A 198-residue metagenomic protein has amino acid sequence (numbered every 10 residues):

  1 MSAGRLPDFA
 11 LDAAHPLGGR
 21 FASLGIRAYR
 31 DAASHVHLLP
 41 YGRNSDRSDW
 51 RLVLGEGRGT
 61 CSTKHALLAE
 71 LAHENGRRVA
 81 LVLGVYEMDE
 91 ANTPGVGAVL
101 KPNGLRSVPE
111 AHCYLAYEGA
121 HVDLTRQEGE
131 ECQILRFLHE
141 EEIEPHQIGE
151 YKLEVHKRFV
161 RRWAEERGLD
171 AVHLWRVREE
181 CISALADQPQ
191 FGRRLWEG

Functional and structural regions predicted by a protein language model:
S2-L24, Y41, V82, Y86-G198: His-Asp-centered catalytic microenvironments across diverse enzyme cores, prominently the transglutaminase-like
L6-L11, G42-R43, R47, L67-E70 (+1 more regions): Transition segments tied to proteolytic processing and entry into folded domains
G19-A22, L54-R58: Second-shell loop/turn segments in exported
I26, R58-S62, A66, L105 (+1 more regions): Alpha-helix initiation and capping sites
A32-V36: Short alpha-helical scaffolding segments that buttress acidic/His motifs in well-ordered protein cores
L39-E56: Short, conserved helix/loop micro-motifs enriched in His/Cys and acidic residues
G57-G84: Cysteine-centered nucleophilic/redox motifs
